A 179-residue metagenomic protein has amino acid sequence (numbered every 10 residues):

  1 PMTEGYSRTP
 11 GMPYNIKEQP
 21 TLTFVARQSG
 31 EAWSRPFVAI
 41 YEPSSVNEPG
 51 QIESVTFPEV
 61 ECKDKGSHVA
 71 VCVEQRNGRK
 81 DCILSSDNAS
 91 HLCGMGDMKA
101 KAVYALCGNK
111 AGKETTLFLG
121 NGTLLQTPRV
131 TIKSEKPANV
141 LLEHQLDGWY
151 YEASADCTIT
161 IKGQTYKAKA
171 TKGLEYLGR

Functional and structural regions predicted by a protein language model:
P1-P20: Trp/Gly-enriched beta-strand surface patches
F24-R35, E42-R179: Non-catalytic terminal regions with compositionally biased, polar/charged low complexity
